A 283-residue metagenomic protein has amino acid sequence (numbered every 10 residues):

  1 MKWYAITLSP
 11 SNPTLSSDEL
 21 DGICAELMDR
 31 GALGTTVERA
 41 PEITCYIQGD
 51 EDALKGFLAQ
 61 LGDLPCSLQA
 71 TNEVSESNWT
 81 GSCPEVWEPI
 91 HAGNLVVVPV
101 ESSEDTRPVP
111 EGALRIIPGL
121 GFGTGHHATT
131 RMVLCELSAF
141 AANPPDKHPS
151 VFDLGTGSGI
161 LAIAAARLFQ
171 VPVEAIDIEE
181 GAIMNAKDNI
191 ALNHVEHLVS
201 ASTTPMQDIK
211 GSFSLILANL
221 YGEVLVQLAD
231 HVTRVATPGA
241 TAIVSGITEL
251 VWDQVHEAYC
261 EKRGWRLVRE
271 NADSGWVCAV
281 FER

Functional and structural regions predicted by a protein language model:
K2-R107: N-terminal auxiliary segments of SAM/dcSAM-dependent transferases
K2-Y4, G112, V277: Short structural boundary motif marking the start of a folded domain
T36, N72, V98, E174 (+2 more regions): General small-molecule cofactor/ligand-binding pocket signal
L64-L68, G93, P110, V171 (+1 more regions): A short helix-to-beta-strand connector/capping loop
S77-P145: SAM-dependent Rossmann-like transferase core, predominantly class I methyltransferases with a strong bias toward
L120, T124-P205, I209: Conserved SAM/SAH cofactor-binding pocket of Class I
I178-R283: S-adenosylmethionine
